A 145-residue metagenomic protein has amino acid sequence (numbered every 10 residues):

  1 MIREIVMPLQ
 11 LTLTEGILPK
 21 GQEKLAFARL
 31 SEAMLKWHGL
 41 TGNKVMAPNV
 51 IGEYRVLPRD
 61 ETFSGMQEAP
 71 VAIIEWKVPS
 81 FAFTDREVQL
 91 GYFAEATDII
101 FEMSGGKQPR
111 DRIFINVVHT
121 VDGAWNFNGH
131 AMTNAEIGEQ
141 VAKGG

Functional and structural regions predicted by a protein language model:
I2-G145: A domain-level signal for the structural core that forms small-molecule/cofactor-binding pockets and catalytic centers
